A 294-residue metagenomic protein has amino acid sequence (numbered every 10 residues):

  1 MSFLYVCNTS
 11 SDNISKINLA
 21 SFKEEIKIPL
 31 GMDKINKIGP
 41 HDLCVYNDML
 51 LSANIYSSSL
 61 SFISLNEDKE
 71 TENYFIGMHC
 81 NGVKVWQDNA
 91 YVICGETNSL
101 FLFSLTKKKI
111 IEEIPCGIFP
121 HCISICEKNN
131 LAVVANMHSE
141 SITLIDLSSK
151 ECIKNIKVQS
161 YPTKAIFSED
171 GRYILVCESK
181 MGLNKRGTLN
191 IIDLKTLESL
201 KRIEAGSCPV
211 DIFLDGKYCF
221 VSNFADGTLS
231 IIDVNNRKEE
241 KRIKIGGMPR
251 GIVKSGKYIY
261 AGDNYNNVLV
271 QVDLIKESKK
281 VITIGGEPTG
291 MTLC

Functional and structural regions predicted by a protein language model:
M1-C294: Predominantly soluble domains enriched in secretory-pathway, periplasmic, or organellar proteins
